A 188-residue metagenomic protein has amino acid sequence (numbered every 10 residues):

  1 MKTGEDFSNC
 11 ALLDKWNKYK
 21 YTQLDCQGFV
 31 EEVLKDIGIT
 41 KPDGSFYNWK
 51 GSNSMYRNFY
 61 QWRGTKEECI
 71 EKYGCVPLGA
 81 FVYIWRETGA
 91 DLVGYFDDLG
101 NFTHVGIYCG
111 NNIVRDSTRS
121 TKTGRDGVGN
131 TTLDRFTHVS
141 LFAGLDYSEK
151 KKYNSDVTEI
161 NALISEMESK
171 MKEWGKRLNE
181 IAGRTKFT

Functional and structural regions predicted by a protein language model:
M1-N17, T121-N161: Non-catalytic ligand/cofactor/substrate-binding and regulatory segments of enzyme domains
K2, T40-L133, G144: ...with weaker cross-activation on analogous glycine-rich loops/strands in unrelated enzymes
G4, T22-Q27, L99-F102: Solvent-exposed, acidic/flexible segments
F7, V30, L34, A80-V82 (+3 more regions): Hydrophobic beta-strand residues in large extracellular and virion-surface proteins
Y21-I37: Active-site nucleophilic cysteine motif
Y153-I160, I164-W174, L178: Long amphipathic alpha-helices with heptad-repeat character, especially coiled-coil-forming segments used
S169, E180-T188: Long, low-complexity or tandemly repetitive, helically biased scaffold regions used for multimeric assembly/adhesion
